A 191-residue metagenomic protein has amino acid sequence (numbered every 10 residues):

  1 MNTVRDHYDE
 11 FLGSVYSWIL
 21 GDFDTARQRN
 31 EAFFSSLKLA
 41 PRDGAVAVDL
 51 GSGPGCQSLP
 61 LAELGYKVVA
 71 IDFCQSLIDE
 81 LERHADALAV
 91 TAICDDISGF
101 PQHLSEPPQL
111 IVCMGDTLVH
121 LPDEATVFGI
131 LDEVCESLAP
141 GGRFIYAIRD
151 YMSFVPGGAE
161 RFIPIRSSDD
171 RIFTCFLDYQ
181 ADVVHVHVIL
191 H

Functional and structural regions predicted by a protein language model:
M1-D43: Conserved class I S-adenosyl-L-methionine
G44-G51: Conserved class I S-adenosyl-L-methionine
G55-F100: Class I SAM-dependent methyltransferase SAM/SAH-binding core
Q102-L110: A short acidic, Gly/Pro-enriched loop at the edge of an enzyme's catalytic core that lines a small-molecule cofactor
Q109-A125: A short SAM/SAH-binding and catalytic strip from SAM-dependent methyltransferases
F128-P140: A short glycine-rich, Lys/Arg-flanked "PGG" loop and its adjoining helix->strand segment in the class I
I145-H191: SAM-dependent methyltransferase
